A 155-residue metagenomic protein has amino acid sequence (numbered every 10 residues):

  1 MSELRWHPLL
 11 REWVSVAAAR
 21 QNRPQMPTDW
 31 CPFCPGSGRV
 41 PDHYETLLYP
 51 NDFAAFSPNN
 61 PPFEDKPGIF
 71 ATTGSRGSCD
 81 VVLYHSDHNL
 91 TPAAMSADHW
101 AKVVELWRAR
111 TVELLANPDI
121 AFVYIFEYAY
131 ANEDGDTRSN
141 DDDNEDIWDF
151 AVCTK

Functional and structural regions predicted by a protein language model:
M1-K155: Active-site microenvironments that recognize anionic phosphate/pyrophosphate groups
